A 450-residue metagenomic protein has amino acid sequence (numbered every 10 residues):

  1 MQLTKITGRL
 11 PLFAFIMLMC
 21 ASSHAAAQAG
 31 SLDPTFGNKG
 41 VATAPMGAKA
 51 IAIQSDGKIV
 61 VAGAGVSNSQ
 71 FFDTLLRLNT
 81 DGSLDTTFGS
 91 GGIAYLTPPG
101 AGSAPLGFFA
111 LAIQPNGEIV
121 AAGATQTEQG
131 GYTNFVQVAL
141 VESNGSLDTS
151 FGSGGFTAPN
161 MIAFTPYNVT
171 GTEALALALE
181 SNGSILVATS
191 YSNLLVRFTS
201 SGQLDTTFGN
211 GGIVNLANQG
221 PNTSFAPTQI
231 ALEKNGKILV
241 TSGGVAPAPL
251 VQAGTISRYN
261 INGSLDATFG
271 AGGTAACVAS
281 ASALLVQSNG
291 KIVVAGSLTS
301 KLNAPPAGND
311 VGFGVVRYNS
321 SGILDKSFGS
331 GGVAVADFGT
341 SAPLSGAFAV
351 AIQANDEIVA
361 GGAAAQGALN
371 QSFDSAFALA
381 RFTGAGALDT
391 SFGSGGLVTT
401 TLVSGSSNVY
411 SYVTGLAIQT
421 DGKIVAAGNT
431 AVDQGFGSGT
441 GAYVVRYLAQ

Functional and structural regions predicted by a protein language model:
Q2-F13: Bacterial N-terminal signal peptides that target proteins for export
Q2-L3, C20-Q450: Extracytoplasmic mature domains of secreted or surface-exposed proteins
P11-S22: Bacterial N-terminal signal peptides
